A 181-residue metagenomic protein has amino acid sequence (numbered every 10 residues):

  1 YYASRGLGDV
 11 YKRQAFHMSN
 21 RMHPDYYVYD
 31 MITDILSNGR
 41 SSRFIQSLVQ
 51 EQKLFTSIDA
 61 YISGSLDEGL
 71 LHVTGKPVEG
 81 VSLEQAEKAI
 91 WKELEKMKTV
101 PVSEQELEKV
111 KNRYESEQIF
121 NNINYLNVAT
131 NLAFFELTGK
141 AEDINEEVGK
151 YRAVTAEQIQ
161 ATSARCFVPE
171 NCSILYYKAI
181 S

Functional and structural regions predicted by a protein language model:
Y1-Y11: Single conserved hydrophobic/aromatic residue that forms the stacking wall/gate of nucleotide- or nucleobase-binding
K12-S19, Q46-T99, E104-A153, E170-A179: M16 family metallopeptidases and their MPP-like homologs
Q14, P24-L36, Q46: Active/ligand-binding-proximal structured segments within catalytic/core domains that scaffold catalytic residues
D25-Y29, T33, S41, L83-E87: Short, charged, low-complexity patches
D30, I159, I174: Short, conserved catalytic/metal-binding micro-motifs enriched in Asp/Glu and His
M31, A60, T162-S163: Short beta-alpha junctions and helix-cap segments that line functional grooves
A156-A164: Low-complexity, intrinsically disordered Gly/Pro/Thr-rich segments
C166-V168: Extracellular/periplasmic catalytic domains that process cell-envelope and extracellular macromolecules
